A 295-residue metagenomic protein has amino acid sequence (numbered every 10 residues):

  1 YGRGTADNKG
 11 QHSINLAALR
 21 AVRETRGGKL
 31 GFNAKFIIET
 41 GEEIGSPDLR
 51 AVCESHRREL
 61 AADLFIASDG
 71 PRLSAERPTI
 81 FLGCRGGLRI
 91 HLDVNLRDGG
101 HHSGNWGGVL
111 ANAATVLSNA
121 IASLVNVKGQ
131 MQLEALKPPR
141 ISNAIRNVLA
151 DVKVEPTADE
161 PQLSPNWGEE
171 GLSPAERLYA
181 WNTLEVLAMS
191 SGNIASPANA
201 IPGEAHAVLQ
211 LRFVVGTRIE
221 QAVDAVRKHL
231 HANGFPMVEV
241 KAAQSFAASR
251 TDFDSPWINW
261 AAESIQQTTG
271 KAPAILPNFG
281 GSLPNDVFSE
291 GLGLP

Functional and structural regions predicted by a protein language model:
Y1-D7, K271-I275: Short pre-catalytic strand/loop immediately N-terminal to key active-site residues, enriched for Gly-Thr
N8-G83: Acidic/histidine-rich catalytic neighborhood of metal-dependent amide-processing enzymes
E24, G28, E54-R58, N95-R97 (+4 more regions): Generic secondary-structure signature for well-ordered alpha-helical cores
S74-A75, Q132-S196, A200-E204, V215-A225 (+2 more regions): An extended, acidic, His-containing surface patch that forms the Zn2+-binding/catalytic region of metallohydrolases
F81-N95: Flexible glycine/proline-rich, aromatic-decorated loop/lid segments
I90-D93, G203-L211: Oligomerization/assembly interface segments of phage tail-like spikes and tubes
H101-L110, A195-A198: A short glycine-threonine-serine/GTX helix/turn-capping micro-motif
G107-M131: A short core secondary-structure module
